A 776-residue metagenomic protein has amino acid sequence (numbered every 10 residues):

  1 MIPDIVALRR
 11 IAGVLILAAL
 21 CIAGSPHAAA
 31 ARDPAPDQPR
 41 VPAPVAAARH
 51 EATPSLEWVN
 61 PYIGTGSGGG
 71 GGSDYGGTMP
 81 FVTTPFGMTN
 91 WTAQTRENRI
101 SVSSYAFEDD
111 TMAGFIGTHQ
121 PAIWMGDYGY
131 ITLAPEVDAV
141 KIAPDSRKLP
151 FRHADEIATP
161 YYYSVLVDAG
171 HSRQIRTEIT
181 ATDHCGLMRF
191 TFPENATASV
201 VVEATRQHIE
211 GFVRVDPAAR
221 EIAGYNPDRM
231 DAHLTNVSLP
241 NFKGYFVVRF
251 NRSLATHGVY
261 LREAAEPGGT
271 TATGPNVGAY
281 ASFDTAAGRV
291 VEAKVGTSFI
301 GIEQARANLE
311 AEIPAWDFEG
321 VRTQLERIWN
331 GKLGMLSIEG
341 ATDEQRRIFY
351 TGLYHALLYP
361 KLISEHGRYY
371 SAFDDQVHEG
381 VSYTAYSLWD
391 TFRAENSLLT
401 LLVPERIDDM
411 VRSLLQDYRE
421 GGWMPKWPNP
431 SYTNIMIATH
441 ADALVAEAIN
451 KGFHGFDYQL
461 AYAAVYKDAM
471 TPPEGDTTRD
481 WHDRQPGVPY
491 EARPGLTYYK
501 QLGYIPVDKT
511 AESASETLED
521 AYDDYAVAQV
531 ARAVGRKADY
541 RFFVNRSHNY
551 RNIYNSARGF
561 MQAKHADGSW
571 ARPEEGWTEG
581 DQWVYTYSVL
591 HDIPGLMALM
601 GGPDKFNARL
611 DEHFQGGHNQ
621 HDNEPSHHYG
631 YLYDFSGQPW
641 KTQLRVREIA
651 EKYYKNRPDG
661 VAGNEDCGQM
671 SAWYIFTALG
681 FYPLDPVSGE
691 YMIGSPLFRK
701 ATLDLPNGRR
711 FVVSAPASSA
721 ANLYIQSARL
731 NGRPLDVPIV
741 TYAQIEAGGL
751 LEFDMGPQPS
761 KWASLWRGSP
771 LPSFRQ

Functional and structural regions predicted by a protein language model:
I2-V14: Bacterial N-terminal signal peptides that target proteins for export
A12-G24: Bacterial N-terminal signal peptides
G24-R40: Signal peptide processing junction and immediate N-terminal pro/mature segment of secreted/exported proteins
P39-N396, T400-A443, I449-L518, A526-N552 (+8 more regions): Accessory carbohydrate-recognition regions in carbohydrate-active enzymes
Y724: Extracellular attachment/recognition segments
